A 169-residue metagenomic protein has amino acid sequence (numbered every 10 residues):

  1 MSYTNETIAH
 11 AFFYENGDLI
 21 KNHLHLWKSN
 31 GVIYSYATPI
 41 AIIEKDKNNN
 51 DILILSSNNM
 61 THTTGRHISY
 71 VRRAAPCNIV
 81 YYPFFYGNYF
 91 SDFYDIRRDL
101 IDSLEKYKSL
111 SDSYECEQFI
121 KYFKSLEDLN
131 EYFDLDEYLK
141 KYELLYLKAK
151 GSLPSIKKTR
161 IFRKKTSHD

Functional and structural regions predicted by a protein language model:
M1-D169: Terminal leader/tail segments of proteins
